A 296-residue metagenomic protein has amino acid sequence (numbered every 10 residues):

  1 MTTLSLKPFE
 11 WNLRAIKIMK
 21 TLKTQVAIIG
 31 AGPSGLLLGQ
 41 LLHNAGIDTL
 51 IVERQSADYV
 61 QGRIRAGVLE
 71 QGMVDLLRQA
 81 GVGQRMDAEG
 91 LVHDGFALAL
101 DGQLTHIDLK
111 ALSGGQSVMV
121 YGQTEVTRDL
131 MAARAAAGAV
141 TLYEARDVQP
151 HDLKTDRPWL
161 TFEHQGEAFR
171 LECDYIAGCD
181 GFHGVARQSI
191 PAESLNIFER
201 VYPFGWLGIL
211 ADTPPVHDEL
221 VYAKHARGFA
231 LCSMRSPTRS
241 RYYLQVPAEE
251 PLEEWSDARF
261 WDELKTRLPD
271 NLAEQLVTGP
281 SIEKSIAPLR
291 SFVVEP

Functional and structural regions predicted by a protein language model:
L22-T24, G166-Y175: Core beta-strand elements of the Rossmann-like FAD/NAD(P) dinucleotide-binding domain in flavoenzyme oxidoreductases
I29, L171-G181: Short hydrophobic core segments
H43-I64: Glycine-rich FAD pyrophosphate-binding loop
Q61-R65, E70-A137, H151-K154: Active-site-adjacent segment of FAD-dependent monooxygenases/related oxidoreductases
Y143-P158: A conserved short coil-to-beta-strand element within the FAD-binding core of flavoproteins
G178-E193: Flavin (primarily FAD) binding-site architecture
L207-I209, D218-E250, L268-P269: Active-site substrate-recognition segment that forms the wall of the catalytic cavity or substrate channel
P251-P296: FAD/FMN-dependent oxidoreductases across multiple families
